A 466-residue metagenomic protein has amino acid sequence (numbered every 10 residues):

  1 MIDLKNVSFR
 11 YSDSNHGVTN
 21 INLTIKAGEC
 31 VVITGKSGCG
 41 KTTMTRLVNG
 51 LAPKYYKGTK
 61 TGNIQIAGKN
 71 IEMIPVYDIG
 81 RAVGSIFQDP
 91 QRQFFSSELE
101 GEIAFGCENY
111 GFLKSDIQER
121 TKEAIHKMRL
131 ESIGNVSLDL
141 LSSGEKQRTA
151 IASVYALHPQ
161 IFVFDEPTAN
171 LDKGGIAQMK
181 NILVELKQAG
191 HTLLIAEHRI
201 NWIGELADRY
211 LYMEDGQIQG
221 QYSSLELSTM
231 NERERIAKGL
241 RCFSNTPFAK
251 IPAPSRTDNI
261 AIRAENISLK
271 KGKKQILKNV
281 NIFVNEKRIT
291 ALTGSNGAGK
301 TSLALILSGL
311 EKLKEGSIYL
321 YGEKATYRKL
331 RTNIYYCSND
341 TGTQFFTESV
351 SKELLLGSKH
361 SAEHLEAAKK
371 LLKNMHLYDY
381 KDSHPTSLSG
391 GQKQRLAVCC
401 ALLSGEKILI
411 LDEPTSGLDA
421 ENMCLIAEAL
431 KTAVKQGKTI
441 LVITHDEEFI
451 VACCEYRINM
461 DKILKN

Functional and structural regions predicted by a protein language model:
N49, S308: Helix-to-loop junction immediately C-terminal to a conserved catalytic motif
K57-K69, G316-L330: Conserved ABC transporter NBD signature motif
S115-I133, E363-Y380: Conserved ABC ATPase "signature" region
S137-L141, E145, H384-L388, Q392: Conserved ABC ATPase signature
Y155, A401-L402: ABC ATPase C-loop
F162-D165, L409-D412: Catalytic Walker B motif of ABC-type/P-loop ATPase nucleotide-binding domains
D172, D419: ABC-family nucleotide-binding domains
E197-H198, T444-H445: H-loop/switch region of ABC-family ATPase nucleotide-binding domains
